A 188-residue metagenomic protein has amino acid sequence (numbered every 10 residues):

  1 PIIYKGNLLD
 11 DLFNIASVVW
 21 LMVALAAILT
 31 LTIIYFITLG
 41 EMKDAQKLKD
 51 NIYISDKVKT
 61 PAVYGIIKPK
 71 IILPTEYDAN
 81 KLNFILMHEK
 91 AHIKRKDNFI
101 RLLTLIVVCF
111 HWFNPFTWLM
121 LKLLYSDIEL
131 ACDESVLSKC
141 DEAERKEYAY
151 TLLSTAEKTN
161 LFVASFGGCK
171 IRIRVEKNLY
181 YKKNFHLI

Functional and structural regions predicted by a protein language model:
P1-I188: Membrane-embedded and juxtamembrane structural elements of multi-pass membrane proteins
